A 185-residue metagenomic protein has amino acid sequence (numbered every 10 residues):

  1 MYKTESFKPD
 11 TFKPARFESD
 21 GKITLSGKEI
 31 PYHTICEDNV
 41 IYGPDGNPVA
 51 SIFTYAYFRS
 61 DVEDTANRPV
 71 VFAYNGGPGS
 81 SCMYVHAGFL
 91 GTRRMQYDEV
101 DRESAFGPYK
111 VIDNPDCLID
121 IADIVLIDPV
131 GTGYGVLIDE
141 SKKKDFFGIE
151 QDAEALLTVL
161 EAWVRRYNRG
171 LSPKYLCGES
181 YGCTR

Functional and structural regions predicted by a protein language model:
M1, L176-C177: Zn2+-dependent metallopeptidase catalytic domains
M1-V70, G88: Catalytic-loop region of hydrolases
Y2-K3, P48-D145: N-terminal cap/lid subdomain of alpha/beta-hydrolase-fold enzymes
K28-E29, P129, E179: Conformational gate/switch positions in structured elements
P31, S80, S180-C183: Catalytic nucleophile-elbow at a beta strand-turn-alpha helix junction centered on a G-D-S/GDSL motif, marking
V111-D113, C117-D120, L137-D139, E154-K174: Conserved acidic catalytic loop of the alpha/beta-hydrolase fold
Y134, E154, C177-R185: Glycine-rich nucleophile elbow surrounding the catalytic serine of serine-hydrolase chemistry
K144-F147, Q151, C177: Alpha-helix capping and helix-loop boundary segments enriched in small/acidic/polar residues
